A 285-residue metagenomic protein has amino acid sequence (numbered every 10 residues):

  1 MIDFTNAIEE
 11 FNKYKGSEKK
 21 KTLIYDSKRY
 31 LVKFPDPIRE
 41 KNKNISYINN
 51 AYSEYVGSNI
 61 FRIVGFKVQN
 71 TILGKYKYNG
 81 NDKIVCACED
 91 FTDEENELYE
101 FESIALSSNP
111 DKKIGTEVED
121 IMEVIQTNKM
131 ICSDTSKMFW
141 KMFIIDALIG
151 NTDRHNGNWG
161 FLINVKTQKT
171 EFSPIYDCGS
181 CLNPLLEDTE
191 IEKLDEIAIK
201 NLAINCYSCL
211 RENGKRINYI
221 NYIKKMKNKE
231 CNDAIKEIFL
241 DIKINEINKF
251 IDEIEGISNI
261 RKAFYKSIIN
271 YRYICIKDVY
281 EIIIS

Functional and structural regions predicted by a protein language model:
M1-S108: Conserved ATP-binding subdomain of kinase catalytic cores across diverse folds
N50, E54, M138, T152-H155 (+1 more regions): Active-site-proximal structural scaffolding
Y55, D82-V85, K137, M142 (+1 more regions): Non-catalytic, well-ordered alpha-helical scaffold segments
N59, K141-I149, S267-Y271: Short, hydrophobic/amphipathic alpha-helical patches that form generic packing surfaces within helical domains
R62, V165-S285: C-terminal catalytic region of ATP-dependent kinase domains
T71-N79, H155-N164, I282-S285: Short alpha-helical "patches" and their helix-cap loops
A87-F143, K229, K249-E255, I276: ATP-dependent phospho-/nucleotidyl transfer catalytic cores
E119-E187: Conserved kinase catalytic-core segment
